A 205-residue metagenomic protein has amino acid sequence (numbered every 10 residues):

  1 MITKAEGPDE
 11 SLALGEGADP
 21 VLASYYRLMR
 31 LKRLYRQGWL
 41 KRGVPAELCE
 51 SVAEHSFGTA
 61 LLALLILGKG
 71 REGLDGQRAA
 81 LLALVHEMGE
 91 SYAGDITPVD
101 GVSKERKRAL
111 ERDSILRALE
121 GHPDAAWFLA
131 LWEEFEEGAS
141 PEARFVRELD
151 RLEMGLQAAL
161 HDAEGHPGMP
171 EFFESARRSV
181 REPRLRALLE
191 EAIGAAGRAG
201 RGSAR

Functional and structural regions predicted by a protein language model:
M1-R205: Alpha-helical, largely C-terminal catalytic domains that coordinate divalent metal ions via clustered Asp/Glu/His
